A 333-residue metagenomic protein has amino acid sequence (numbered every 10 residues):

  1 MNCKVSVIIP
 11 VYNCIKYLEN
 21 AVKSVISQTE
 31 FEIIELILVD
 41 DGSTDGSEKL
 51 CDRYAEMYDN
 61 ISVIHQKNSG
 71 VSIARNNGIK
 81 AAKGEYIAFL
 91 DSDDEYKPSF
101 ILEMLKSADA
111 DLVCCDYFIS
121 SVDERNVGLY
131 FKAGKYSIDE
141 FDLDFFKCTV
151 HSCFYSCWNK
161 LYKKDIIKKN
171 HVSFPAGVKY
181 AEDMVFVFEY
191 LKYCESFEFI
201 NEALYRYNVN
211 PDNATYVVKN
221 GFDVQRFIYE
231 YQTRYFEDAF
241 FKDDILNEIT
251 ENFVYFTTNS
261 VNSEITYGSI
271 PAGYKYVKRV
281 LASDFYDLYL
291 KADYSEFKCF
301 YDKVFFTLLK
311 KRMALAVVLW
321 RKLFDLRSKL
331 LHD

Functional and structural regions predicted by a protein language model:
C3-S6, S24, E35, V185: Cell-envelope/extracellular polymer assembly enzymes that use nucleotide-activated donors
N13-S27: Short, well-formed alpha-helical segments that are part of the catalytic scaffolds of diverse glycosyltransferases
S24, D40-K49, K67-S69: A conserved acidic beta->alpha catalytic loop
I33-G42, S62-K67, S92: Short beta-strand/loop segment that forms part of the nucleotide-sugar
Q66-A82: Glycine-rich, basic loop-to-helix element that forms the pyrophosphate-binding segment of sugar-nucleotide handling
V71, S92-E198, Y205-F222, F240: Donor-binding/catalytic cores of nucleotide-activated saccharide and glycerol-phosphate transferases/polymerases
I87: Short aromatic/hydrophobic "clamp" motif used to bind/position activated sugar donors
Y267-D333: Membrane-interface aromatic/basic loop that binds lipid-linked glycans or pyrophosphate carriers, typified by
